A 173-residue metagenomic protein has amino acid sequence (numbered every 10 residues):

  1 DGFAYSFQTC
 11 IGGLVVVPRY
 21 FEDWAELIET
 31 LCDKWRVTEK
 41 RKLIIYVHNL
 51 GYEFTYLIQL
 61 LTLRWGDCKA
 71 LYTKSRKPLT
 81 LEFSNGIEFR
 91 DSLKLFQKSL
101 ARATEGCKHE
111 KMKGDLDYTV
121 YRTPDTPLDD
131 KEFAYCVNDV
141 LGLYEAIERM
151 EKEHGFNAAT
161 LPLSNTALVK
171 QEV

Functional and structural regions predicted by a protein language model:
D1-C10: Gly/Thr-rich phosphate-binding beta-strand-loop-beta motif of the actin/hexokinase/Hsp70
Y5, V15-V16, A158: Polar low-complexity intrinsically disordered regions enriched in Ser/Thr and small residues
Q8, Q59, Q97, Q171-E172: Residue-identity detector for glutamine
T9-C10, K111, K152: Generic detector of intrinsically disordered, low-complexity, polar/charged segments
G13-L128, A134-N138, G142: Conserved DEDDh/DEDDy metal-dependent 3′-5′ exonuclease domain
Y121-V173: Common nucleic-acid-contacting/processivity interface regions adjacent to the catalytic cores of nucleic-acid enzymes
